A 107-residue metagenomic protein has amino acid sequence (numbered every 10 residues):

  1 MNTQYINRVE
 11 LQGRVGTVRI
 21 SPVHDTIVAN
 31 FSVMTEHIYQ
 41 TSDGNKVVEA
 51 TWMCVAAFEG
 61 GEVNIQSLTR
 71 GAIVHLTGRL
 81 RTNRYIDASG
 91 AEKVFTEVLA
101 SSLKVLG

Functional and structural regions predicted by a protein language model:
M1-G107: Single-stranded nucleic acid-binding surfaces, predominantly the OB-fold ssDNA-binding core
